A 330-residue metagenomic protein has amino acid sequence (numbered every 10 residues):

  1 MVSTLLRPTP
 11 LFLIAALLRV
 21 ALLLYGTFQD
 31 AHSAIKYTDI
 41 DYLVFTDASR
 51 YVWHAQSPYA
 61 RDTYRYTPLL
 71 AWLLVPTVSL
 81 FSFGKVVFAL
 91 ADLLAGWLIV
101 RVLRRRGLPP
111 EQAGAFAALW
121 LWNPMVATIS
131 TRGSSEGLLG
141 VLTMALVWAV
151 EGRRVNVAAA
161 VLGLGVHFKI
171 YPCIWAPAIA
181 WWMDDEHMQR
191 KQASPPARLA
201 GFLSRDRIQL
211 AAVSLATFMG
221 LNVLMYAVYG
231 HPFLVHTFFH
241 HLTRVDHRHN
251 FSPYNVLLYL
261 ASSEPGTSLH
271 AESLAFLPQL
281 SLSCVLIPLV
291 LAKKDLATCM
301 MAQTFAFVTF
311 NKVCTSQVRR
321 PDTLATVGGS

Functional and structural regions predicted by a protein language model:
M1-W148, A180-F307, N311, T315-S316: Primarily membrane-embedded glycan-assembly and transfer machineries that use lipid-linked glycans
P8, V155-N156, P172, A297: Primarily residues marking transmembrane-helix entry/exit sites
I40, F81, V155-A159, F168-Y171 (+1 more regions): Eukaryote-biased feature marking scaffold/signaling PDZ-domain proteins and nuclear chromatin regulators
S82, F88, V166-A176: Hydrophobic transmembrane alpha-helices
A149-G163, C299-A302: Short hydrophobic alpha-helices at membrane interfaces in multi-pass membrane enzymes
A159, Y171-D185, P321: Transmembrane-embedded, aromatic-rich helix segments that form part of the hydrophobic channel/pocket engaging
G165, P177-W181, T326: A conserved amphipathic alpha-helix that caps or lines the catalytic cleft of carbohydrate- and lipid-modifying enzymes
T315-S330: Hydrophobic/aromatic-rich transmembrane helices and adjacent perimembrane loops
